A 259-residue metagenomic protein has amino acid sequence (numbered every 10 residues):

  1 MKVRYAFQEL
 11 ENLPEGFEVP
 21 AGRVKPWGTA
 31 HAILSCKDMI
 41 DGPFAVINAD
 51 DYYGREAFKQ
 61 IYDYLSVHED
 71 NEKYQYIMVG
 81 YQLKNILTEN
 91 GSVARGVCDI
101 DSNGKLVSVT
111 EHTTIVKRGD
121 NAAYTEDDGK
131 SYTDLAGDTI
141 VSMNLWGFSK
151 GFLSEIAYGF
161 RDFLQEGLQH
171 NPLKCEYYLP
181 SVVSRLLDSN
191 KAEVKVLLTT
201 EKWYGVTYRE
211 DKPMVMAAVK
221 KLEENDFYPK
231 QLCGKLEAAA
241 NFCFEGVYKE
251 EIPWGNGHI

Functional and structural regions predicted by a protein language model:
M1-N48, Y53-Q60, S66-V67, C243 (+2 more regions): Conserved N-terminal catalytic core of the sugar/cofactor nucleotidyltransferase
M1-V3, Y74, A192: A short helix-to-beta-strand connector/capping loop
L10-E15, K84-I86, I115-K117, K202-Y204: A short acidic, often aromatic-flanked loop/helix-cap motif at beta-alpha or helix-coil junctions that lines enzyme
E15-K25, G91-G96, E210-M214: Short, surface-exposed amphipathic charged segments that create phosphate/polyanion-binding patches used for binding
C36, D50, Q82, S149 (+1 more regions): Residue-level signal for inorganic ion chemistry
R55-L145: Conserved core of the sugar-phosphate nucleotidyltransferase
S102, V109-L236: Conserved alpha/beta core of the MobA/IspD/sugar-nucleotide pyrophosphorylase nucleotidyltransferase superfamily
N256-H258: Short, intrinsically disordered C-terminal tails of secreted or membrane-associated proteins
